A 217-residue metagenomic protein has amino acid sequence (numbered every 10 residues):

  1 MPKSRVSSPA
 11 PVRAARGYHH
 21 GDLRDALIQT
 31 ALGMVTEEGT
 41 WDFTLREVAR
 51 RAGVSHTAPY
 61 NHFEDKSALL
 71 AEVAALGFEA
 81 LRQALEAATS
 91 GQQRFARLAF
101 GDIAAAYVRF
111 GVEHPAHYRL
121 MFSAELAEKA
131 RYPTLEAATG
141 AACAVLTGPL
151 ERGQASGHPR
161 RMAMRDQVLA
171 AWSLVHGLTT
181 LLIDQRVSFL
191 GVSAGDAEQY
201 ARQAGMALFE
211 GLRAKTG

Functional and structural regions predicted by a protein language model:
M1-D22, D184-R186, T216-G217: N-terminal intrinsically disordered/low-complexity leader segments
L23-L32, V48, V73-L81, L85 (+1 more regions): Generic hydrophobic, amphipathic alpha-helix propensity
R24, L45, S67, A71 (+8 more regions): Short, structured helix-loop boundary elements
A26, T30, M34-A68, E72: Helix-turn-helix
T30-E38, A80-Q92, L174-L181: Solvent-exposed, amphipathic alpha-helical segments
E72, E86-H117, T139, R161 (+1 more regions): Hydrophobic alpha-helical connector segments
R109-G148, F189-A194: Short secondary-structure transition hinges
K129-E136, G140, Q154-M206, K215-G217: Hydrophobic/aromatic-rich alpha-helical bundle segments in the mid-to-C-terminal region
